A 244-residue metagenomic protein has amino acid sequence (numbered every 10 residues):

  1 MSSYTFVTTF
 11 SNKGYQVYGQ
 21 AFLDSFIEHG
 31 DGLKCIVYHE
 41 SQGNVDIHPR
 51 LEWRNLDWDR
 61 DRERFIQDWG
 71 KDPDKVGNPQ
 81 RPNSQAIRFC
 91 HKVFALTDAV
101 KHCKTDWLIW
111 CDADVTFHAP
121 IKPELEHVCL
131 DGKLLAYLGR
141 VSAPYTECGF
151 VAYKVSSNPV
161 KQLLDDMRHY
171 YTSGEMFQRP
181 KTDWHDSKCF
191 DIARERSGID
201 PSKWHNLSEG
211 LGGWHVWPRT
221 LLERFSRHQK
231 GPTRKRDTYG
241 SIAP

Functional and structural regions predicted by a protein language model:
M1-N78, K101-K104, V155-N158, Q229-K235 (+1 more regions): N-terminal anchoring/stem segment of glycosyltransferases
Q20, C90-F94, W184-I192: A structural signal for well-ordered alpha-helical segments within the folded catalytic domains of diverse enzymes
K34-N44, E52-R60, Y137-V141, Q178-W184 (+1 more regions): A generic structural motif
S84-Q85: Extracytoplasmic beta-rich repeat domains
C90-Y137: GT-A fold catalytic core of metal-dependent nucleotide-sugar glycosyltransferases, centered on the diacidic
K92, C111, T146-G149, D186: Residues that flank catalytic or metal-binding motifs in active/ligand-binding sites
H118-W184: Conserved catalytic core of nucleotide-sugar-dependent glycosyltransferases
N158-P244: Catalytic core and acceptor-binding pocket of nucleotide-sugar-dependent glycosyltransferases
